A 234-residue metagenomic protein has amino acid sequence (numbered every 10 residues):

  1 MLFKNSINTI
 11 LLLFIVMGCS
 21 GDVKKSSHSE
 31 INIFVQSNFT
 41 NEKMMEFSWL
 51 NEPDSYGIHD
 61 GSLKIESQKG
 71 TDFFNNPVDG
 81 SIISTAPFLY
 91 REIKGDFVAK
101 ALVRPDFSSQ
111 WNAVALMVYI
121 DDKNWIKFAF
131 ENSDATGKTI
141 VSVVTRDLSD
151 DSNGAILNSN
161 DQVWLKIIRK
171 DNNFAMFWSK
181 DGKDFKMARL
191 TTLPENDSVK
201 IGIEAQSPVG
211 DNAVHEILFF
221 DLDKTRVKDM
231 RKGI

Functional and structural regions predicted by a protein language model:
K4-L12: Sec-dependent signal peptide recognition, specifically the positively charged N-region followed immediately by
M17-G18: C-terminal motif of bacterial Sec signal peptides marking the signal peptidase cleavage site
G21-I234: Extracellular glycan-recognition regions
